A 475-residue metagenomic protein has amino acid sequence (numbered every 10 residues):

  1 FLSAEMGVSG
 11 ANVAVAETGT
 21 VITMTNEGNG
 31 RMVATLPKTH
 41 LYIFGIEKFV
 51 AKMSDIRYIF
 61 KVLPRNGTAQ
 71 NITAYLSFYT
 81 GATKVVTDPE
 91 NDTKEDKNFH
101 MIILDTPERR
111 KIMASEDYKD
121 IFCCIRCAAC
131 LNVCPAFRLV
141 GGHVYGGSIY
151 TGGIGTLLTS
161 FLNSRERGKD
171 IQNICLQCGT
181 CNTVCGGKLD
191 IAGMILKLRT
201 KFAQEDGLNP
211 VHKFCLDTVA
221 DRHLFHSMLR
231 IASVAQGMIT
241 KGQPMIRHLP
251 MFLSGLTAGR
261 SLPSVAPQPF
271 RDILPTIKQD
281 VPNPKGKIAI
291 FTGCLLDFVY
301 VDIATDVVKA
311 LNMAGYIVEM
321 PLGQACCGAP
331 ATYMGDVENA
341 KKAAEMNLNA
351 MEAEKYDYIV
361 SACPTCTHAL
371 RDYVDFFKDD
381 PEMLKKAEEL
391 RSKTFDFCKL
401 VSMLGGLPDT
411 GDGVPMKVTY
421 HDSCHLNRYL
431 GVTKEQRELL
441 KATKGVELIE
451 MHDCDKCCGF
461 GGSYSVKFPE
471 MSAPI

Functional and structural regions predicted by a protein language model:
F1-E116: The feature marks the mature, well-folded catalytic cores of soluble enzymes
F1-V8, N12-T25, G30-A34, N98-F99 (+1 more regions): Iron-sulfur cluster-binding electron-transfer modules in prokaryotic oxidoreductases
G30-F49, C123-R126, G155-T156, R437-E447: Gly/Ser/Thr-rich active-site loops/lids in small-molecule metabolic enzymes that frequently grip phosphoryl groups
T39, D96-F99, K119, L131 (+3 more regions): Active-site lining segments that contact anionic ligands and/or coordinate catalytic metals
T73-V85, D92-E95, F137-G141, G153 (+3 more regions): A glycine-rich phosphate-binding loop feature that marks nucleotide/adenosyl-phosphate handling sites
I103-C127, I154-C178, F468-M471: Ferredoxin-like iron-sulfur electron-transfer modules
D117-R138, R167-L189, H425, D455: Cysteine-centered iron-sulfur cluster-binding motifs in ferredoxin-type domains/subunits of redox enzymes
F137-R167, K188-C215: Non-heme iron-sulfur electron-transfer modules
